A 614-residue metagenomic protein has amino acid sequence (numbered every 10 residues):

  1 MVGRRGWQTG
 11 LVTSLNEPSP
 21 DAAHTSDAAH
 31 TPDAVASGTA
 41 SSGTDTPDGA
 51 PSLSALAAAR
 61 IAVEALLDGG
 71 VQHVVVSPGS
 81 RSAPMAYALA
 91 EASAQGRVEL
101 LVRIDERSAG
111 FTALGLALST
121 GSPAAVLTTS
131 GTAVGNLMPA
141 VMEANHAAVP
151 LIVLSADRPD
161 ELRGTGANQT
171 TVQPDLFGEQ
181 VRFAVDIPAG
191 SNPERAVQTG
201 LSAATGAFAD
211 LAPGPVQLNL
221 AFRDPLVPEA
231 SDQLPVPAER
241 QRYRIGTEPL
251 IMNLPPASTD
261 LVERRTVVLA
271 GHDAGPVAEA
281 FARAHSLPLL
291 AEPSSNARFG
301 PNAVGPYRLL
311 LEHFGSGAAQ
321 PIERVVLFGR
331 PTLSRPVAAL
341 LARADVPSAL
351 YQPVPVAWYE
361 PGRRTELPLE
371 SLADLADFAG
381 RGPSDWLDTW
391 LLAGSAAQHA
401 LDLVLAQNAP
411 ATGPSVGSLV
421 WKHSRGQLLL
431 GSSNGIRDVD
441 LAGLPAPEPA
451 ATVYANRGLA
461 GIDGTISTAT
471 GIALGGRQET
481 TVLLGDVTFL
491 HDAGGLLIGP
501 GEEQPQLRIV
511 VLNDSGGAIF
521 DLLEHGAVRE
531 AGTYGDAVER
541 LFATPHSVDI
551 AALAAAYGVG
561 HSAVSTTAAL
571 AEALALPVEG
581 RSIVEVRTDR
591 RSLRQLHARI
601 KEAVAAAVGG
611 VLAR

Functional and structural regions predicted by a protein language model:
L15-N16, D45-L53, G329, A338-I436 (+2 more regions): Phosphate/pyrophosphate-binding active-site segments
S52-L127, T132-M142, A442: N-terminal cofactor/phosphate-binding cores enriched in small/glycine residues, especially glycine-rich loops such as
A59-V63, S80-A86, T389-R477: Active-site diphosphate/adenylate-binding microenvironment
G70-H73, L118-T128, V134-N136, E143-V149 (+4 more regions): Structural signature of the thiamine diphosphate
S77-G79, A189, N219-F222, L269-A274 (+6 more regions): Structural motif
L114, L118, T129-S130, N136 (+7 more regions): Glycine-rich, anion-gripping cofactor-binding loops and their flanking helix/strand elements in enzyme active sites
E143, L154, E161-P174, D438-R614: Thiamine diphosphate
A144, S155-G200, A291-Q398, G499 (+1 more regions): Glycine-rich, acidic loop regions that bind phosphate or pyrophosphate groups
